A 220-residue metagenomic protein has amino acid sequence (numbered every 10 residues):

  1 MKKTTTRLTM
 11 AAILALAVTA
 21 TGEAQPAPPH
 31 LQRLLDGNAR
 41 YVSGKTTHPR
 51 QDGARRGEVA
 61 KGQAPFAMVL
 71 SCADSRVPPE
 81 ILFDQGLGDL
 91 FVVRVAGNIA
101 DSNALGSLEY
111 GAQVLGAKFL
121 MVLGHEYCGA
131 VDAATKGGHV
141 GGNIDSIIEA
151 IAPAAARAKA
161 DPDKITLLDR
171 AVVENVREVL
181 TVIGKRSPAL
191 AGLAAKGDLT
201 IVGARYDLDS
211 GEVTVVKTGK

Functional and structural regions predicted by a protein language model:
M1-M10: Bacterial N-terminal signal peptides that target proteins for export
T9-T19: Bacterial N-terminal signal peptides
G22-G62, L87-G88, G97-L115, G129-K220: Divalent-metal-activated hydrolytic enzyme cores
Q63-M68, D74-E80: Active-site alpha/beta core segments
S71-R76, A96-I99, H125-E126: Short glycine-enriched loops at secondary-structure junctions
R76-V93: Catalytic core of membrane glycerolipid acyltransferases/transacylases, capturing the structured, soluble-facing
V122: Conserved functional hotspot residues or short segments at active or partner-binding sites across diverse domains
